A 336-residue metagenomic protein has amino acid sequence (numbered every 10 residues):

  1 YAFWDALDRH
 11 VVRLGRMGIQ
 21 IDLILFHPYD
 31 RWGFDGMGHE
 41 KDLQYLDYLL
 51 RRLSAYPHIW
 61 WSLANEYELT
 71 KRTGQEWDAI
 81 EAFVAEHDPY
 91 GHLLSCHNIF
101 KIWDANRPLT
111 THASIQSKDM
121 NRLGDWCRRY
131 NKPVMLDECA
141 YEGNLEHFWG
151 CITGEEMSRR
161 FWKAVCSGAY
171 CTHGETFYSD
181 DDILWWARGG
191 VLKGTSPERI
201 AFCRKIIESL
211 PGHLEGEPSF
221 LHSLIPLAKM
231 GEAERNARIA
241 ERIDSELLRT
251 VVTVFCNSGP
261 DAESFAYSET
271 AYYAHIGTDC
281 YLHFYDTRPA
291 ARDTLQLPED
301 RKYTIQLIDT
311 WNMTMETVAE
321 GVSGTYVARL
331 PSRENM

Functional and structural regions predicted by a protein language model:
Y1-L123: Active-site mouth of glycoside hydrolases
M17, A55-Y56, Y90, L109 (+4 more regions): Structured helix-beta-strand junction loops
I21, V134, I305: Hydrophobic anchor at the start of a short beta-strand that flanks the dinucleotide cofactor-binding loop
P28, E68, K101-I102, Y141-E142 (+2 more regions): Short, solvent-exposed loop/turn segments at secondary-structure junctions
D35, K71-Q75, L145-G154, A187-G189: Short, flexible/disordered intra-domain loops and linkers
G91, R107-I183, T195: Catalytic-core region of carbohydrate-active enzymes that cleave or remodel glycosidic bonds
N144, M157-A319, R329-M336: Aromatic- and carboxylate-lined catalytic core of secreted/periplasmic carbohydrate-active enzymes
G321-T325: Short, solvent-exposed loop/turn segments in extracellular or other extracytoplasmic domains
